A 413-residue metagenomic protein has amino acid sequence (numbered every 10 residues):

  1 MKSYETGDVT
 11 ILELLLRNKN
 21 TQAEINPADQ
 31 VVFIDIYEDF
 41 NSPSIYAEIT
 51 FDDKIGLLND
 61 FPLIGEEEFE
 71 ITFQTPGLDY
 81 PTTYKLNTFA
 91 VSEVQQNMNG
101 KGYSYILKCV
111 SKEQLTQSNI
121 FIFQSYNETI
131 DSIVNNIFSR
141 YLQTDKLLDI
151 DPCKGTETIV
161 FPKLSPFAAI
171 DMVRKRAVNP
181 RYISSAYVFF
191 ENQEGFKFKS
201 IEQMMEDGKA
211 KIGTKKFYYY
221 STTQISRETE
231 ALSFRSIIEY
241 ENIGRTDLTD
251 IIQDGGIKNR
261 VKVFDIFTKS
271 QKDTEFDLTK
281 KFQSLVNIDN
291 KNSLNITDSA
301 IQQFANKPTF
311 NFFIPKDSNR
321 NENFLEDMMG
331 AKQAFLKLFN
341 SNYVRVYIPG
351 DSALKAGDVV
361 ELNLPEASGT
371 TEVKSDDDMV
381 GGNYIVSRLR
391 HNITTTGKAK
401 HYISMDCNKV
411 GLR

Functional and structural regions predicted by a protein language model:
M1-N119: Assembly/oligomerization scaffold segments
T10-L12, I45, E67, K85-N87 (+7 more regions): Envelope-exposed proteins and targeting segments
I36, F40-P62, Y219-R413: An acidic/polar, Gly/Ser/Thr-rich interaction patch typically located in mid-to-C-terminal regions of proteins
E48-T50, C109, N119-L147, F161-F190 (+1 more regions): Amphipathic, non-transmembrane alpha-helical segments in extracytoplasmic/periplasmic proteins
I71-G77, M172-V178, E361-T370: Short regulatory "switch" loops immediately downstream of catalytic or recognition motifs within protein catalytic
T82-N87, S184-F190, I212-T222, K374-V386: Glycine-rich, flexible loop segments associated with nucleotide phosphate handling
S104, S111-E113, D149-Y240: Short beta-strand-centered interaction patches in the first periplasmic/extracellular domains of large envelope
Q117-N119, D207, A356-G357, T371: Short helix/loop capping segments that flank catalytic or ligand/cofactor-binding pockets
